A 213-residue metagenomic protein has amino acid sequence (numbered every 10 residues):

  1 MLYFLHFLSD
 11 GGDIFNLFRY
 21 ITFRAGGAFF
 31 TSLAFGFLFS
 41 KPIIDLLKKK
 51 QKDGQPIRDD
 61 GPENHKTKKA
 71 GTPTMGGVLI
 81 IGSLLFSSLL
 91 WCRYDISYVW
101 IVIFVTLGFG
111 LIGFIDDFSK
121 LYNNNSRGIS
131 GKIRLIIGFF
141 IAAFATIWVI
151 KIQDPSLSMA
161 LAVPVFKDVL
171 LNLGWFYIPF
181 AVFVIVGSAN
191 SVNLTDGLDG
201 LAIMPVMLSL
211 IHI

Functional and structural regions predicted by a protein language model:
L2-I211: "…together with the soluble PPM/PP2C metallo-phosphatase catalytic core" -> "…together with the soluble PPM/PP2C
